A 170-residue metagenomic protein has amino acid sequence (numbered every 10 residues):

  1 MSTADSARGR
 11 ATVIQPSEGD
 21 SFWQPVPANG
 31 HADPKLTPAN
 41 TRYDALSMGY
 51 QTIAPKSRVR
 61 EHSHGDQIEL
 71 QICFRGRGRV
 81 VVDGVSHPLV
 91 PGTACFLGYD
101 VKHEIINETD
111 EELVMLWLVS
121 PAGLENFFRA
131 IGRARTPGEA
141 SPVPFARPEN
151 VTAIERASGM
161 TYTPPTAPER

Functional and structural regions predicted by a protein language model:
M1-A45, P137-R170: A short, N-terminal "cap"/entry segment at the start of jelly-roll beta-barrel domains of the cupin/DSBH fold
S6-V13, T109, L116-P144: A hydrophobic/aromatic-rich effector-binding and dimerization subdomain of bacterial HTH-type transcriptional regulators
T37, V59-H64, I106-E108: Short histidine-centered beta-strand/loop micro-motifs that create catalytic or ligand/metal-coordination sites
P38, S57, G78, A134: Hydrophobic small-molecule pocket/channel-lining residues, especially in calycin-type beta-barrels
R42, R79, Y99-E125: Ligand-binding loop in jelly-roll beta-barrel domains
Y50-P55, S63-V82, L118-P121: Short, conserved beta-strand element in jelly-roll/cupin
A54-K56, G92, D100, D110: Tight coil/turn sites that cap or link beta-strands
G84-Y99: Short acidic-glycine-tyrosine-enriched beta hairpin
